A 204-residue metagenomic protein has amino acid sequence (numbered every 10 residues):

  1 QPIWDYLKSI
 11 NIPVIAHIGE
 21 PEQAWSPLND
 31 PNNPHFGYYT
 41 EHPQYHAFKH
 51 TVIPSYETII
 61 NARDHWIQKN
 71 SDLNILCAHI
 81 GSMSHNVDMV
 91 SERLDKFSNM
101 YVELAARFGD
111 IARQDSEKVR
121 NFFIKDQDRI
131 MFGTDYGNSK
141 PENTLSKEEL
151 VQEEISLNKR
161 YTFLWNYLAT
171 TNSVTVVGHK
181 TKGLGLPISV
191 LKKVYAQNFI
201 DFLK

Functional and structural regions predicted by a protein language model:
Q1-M89: Divalent metal-binding pocket/active-site signature
T51, T58-H65, N74-K204: H/E-rich (His + Asp/Glu) clusters that bind or coordinate divalent metals
